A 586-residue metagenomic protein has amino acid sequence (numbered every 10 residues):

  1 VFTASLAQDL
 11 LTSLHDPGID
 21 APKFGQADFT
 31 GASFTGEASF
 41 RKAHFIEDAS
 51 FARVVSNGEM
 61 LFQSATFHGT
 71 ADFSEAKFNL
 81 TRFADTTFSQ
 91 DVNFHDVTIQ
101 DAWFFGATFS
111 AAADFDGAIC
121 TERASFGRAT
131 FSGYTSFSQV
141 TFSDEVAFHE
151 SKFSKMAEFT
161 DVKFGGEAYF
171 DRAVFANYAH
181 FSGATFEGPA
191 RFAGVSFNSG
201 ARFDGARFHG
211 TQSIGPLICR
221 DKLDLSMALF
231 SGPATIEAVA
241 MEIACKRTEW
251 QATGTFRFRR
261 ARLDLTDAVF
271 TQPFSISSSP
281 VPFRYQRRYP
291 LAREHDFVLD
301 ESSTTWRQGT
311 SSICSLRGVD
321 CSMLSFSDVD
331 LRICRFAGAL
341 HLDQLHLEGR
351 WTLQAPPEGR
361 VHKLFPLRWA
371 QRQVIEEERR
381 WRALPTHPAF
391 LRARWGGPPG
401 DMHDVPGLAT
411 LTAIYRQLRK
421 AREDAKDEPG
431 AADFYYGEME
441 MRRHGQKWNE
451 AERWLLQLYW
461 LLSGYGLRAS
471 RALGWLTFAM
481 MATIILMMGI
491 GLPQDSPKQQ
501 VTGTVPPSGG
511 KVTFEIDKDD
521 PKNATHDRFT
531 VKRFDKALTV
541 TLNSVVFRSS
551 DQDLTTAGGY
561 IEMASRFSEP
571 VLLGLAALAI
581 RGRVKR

Functional and structural regions predicted by a protein language model:
V1-A451: N-terminal leader/targeting and pre-domain segments
F274, R335, M487-T504, A576-R586: Juxtamembrane/interface segments at transmembrane-helix termini
F283, Y436, W448-N449, L476 (+3 more regions): Residue-level signal for alpha-helical context at structural boundaries
P429, Q446-N449, S496, Q552 (+1 more regions): Short, flexible/disordered secondary-structure transition segments
Y436-L476: Cytosolic juxtamembrane regions of integral membrane proteins
Y459-A469, L492-P570, L575: Pore-loop/selectivity-filter region of tetrameric P-loop cation channels
R471, W475-T483, M487, A564-V584: C-terminal substrate/ligand-recognition segments
